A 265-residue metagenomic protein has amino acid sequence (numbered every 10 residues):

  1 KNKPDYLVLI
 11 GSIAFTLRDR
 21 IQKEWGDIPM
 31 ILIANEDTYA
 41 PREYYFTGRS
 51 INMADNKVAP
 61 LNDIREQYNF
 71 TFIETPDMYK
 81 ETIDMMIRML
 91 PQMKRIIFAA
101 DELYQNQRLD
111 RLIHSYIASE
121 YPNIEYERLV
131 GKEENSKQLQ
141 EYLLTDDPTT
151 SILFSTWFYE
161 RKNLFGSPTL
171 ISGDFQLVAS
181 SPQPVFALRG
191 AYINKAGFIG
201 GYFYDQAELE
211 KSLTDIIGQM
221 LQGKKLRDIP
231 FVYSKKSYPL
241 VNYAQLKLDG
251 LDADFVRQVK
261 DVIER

Functional and structural regions predicted by a protein language model:
K1-R265: Short hydrophobic alpha-helices and adjacent helix-cap/hinge residues
